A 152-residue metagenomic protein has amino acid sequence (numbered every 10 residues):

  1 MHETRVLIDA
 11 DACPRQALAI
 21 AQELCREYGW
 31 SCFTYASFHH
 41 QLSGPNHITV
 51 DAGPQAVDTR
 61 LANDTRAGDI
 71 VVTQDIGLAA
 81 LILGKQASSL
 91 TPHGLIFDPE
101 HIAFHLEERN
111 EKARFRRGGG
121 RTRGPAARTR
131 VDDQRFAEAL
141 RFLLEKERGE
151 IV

Functional and structural regions predicted by a protein language model:
M1-V152: Nuclease catalytic cores that cleave nucleic-acid phosphodiester bonds, predominantly acidic two-metal-ion
